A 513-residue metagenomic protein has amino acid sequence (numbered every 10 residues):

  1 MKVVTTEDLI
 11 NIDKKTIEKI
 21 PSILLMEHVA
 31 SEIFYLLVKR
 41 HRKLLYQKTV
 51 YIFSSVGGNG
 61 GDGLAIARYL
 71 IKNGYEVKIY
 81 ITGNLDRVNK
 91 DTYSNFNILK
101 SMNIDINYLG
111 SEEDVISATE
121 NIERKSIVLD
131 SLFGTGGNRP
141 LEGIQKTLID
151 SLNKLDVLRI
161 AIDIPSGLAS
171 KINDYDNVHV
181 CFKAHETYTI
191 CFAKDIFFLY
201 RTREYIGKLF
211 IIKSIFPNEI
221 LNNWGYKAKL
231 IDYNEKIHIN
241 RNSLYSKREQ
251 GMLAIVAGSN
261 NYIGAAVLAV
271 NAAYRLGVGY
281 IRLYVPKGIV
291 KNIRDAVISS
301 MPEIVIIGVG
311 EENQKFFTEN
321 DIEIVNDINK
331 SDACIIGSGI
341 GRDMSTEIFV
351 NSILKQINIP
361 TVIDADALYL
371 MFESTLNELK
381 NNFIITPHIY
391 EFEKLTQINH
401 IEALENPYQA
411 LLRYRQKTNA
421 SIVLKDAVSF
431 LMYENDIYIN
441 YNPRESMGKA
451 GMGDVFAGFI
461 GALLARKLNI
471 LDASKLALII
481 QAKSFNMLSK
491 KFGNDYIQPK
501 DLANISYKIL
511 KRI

Functional and structural regions predicted by a protein language model:
M1-T82, N89, E186, F197-P360 (+3 more regions): Small-residue (G/A/S/T)-rich helix-start motifs and N-terminal tracts that mark the onset
Y35-L132, P140-I162, F349: Nucleotide and nucleotide-moiety/phosphate-recognizing core
S111-V115, S166-S170, D195, A367-L370: Short acidic loop-to-helix transition motifs that present clustered carboxylates
D114-V115, E123-P140, D332-G341, K417 (+1 more regions): Glycine-rich phosphate-binding loop
S126-I127, L132-G225: Internal gly/pro-rich beta-alpha loop/helix module that stabilizes soluble enzyme cofactors or their anionic handles
